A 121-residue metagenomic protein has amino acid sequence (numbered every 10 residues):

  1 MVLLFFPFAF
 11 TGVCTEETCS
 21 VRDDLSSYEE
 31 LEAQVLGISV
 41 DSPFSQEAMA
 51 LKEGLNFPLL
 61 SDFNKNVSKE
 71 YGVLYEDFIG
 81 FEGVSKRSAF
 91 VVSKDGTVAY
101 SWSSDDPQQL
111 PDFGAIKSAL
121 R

Functional and structural regions predicted by a protein language model:
M1-R121: Chalcogenol-based redox active-site neighborhoods
